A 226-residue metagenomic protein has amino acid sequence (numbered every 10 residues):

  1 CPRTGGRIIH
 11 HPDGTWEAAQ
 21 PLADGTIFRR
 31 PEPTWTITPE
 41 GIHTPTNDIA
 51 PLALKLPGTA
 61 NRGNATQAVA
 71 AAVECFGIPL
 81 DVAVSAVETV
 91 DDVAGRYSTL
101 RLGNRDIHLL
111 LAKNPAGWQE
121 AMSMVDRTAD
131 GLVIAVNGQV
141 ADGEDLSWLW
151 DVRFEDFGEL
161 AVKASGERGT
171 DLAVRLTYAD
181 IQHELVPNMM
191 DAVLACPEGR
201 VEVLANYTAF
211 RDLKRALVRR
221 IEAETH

Functional and structural regions predicted by a protein language model:
C1-A53: Extended acidic/charged loop-beta regions that coordinate divalent cations and stabilize anionic phosphate/carboxylate
G14-D24, V73-H226: ATP-dependent carboxylate-amine ligase
P39-I42, P57, A71, D92: Membrane-targeting and insertion segments and their boundary/processing signals
L52-T59, I107-H108: A short glycine/serine-rich beta->alpha loop
L56-Q67, D91-Y97: Short glycine/threonine-rich catalytic loop with a Thr-x-Gly-x-Asp
A65-C75: Short, small-residue alpha-helix embedded
